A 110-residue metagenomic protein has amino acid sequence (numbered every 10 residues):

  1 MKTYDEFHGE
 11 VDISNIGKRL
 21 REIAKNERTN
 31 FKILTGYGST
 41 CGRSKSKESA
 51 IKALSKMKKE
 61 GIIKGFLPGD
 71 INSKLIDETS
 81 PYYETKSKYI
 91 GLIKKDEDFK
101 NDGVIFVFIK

Functional and structural regions predicted by a protein language model:
M1-K110: Long, charged, low-complexity intrinsically disordered regions
